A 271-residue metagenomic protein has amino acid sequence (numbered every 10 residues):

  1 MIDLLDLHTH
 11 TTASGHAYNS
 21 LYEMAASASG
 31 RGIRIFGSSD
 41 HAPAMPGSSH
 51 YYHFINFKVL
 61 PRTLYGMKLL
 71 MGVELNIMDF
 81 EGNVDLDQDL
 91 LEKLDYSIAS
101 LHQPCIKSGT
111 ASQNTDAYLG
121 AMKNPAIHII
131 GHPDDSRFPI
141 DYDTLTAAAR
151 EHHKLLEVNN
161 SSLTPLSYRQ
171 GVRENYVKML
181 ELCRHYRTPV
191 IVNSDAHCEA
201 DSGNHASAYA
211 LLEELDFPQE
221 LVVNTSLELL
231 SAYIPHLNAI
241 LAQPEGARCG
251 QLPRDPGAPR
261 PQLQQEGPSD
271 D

Functional and structural regions predicted by a protein language model:
M1-R31: N-terminal active-site segment of His-dependent metallophosphoesterases
L4-S14, S38, I130-D134, S194-A196: Histidine-centered catalytic micro-motifs
G15-Y18, S48, I140-T146, L166-L180 (+1 more regions): Histidine/acidic-residue-rich catalytic or RNA/ligand-binding cores of hydrolases and nuclease-related proteins
Y22-F36, N56-R62: Alpha-helical scaffold segments that flank or form the walls of functional sites
H41, T188-S202: Short acidic/histidine-rich active-site segments
A42, G47-V158, E213-V222, L229-R260 (+2 more regions): Extended substrate/RNA-proximal surfaces in nucleic-acid metabolism proteins
L91-Y96, N175-I191, S207-S226: Structural recognition of alpha->loop->beta junctions
L155-Y168: His/Asp/Glu-enriched short active-site or ligand-binding loop at hydrolase and phosphoryl-transfer sites
